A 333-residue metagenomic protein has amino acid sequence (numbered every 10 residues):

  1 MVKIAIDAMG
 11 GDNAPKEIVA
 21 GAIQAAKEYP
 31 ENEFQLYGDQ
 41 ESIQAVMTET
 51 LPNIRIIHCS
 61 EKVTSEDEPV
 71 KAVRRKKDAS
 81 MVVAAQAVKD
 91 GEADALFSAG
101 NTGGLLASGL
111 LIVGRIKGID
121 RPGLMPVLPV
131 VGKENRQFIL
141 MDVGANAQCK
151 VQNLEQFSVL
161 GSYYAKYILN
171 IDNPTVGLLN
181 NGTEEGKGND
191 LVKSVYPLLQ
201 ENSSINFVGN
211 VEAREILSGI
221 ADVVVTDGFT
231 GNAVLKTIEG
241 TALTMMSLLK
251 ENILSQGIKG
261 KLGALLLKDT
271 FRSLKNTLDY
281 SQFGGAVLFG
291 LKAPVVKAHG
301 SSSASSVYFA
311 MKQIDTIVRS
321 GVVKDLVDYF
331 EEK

Functional and structural regions predicted by a protein language model:
M1-S42: N-terminal phosphate-binding or glycine-rich loops at protein starts, especially the Walker A/P-loop of NTPases
I6-K16, A145-E155, K297-S301: Short, glycine-rich nucleotide/cofactor-binding loops
D7, Y37, I57, S98-G100 (+6 more regions): Short beta-strand segments
A14-I18, K77-G91, A95-G109, D120-M125 (+5 more regions): Short glycine/serine/threonine-rich phosphate/pyrophosphate-binding segments that cradle anionic phosphate groups
K16, Y29, E33-Q35, Q40-E41 (+4 more regions): Glycine-rich phosphate/diphosphate-binding loop of Rossmann-like nucleotide-binding domains
T50-A93: Phosphate/nucleotide-donor binding subsite
L110-R136, L140, I220-V224, G228-K333: Glycine-rich phosphate/nucleotide-binding loop
